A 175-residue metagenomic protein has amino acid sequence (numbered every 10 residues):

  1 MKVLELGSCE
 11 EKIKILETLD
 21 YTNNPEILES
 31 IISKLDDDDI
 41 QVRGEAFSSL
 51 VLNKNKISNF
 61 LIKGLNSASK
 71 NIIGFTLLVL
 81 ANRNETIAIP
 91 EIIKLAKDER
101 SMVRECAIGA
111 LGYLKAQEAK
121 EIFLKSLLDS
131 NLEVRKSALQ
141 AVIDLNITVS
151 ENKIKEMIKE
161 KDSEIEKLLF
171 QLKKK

Functional and structural regions predicted by a protein language model:
K2-V3, C9-N24, S33, Q41-N55 (+8 more regions): Structural detector for internal amphipathic alpha-helices that build alpha-solenoid repeat scaffolds
G7-S8, D38-D39, A68-S69, E99-R100 (+2 more regions): Short inter-helical turns and helix N-cap capping residues of alpha-solenoid HEAT/ARM repeat scaffolds
